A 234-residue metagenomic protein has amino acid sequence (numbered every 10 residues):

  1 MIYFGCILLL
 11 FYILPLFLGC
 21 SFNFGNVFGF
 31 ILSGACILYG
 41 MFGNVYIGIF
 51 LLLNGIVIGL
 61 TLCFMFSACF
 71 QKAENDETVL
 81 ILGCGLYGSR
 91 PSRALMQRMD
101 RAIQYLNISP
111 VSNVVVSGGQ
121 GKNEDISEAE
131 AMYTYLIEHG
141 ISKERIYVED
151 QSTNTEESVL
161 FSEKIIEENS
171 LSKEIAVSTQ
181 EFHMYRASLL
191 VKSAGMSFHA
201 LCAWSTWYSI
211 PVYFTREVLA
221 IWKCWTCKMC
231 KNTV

Functional and structural regions predicted by a protein language model:
M1-F42, F50-N54: Membrane-embedded alpha-helical segments of integral membrane proteins
M1-Y3, P110, E138, S170 (+1 more regions): Short, Lys/Arg-enriched, disordered terminal segments
L9, G43, W204, L219-W222: Intrinsically disordered regions, especially transient/low-confidence alpha-helical propensity segments and coil-helix
C20, C69, K228-N232: Transmembrane helix-loop junctions in multipass membrane proteins, especially transporters and channels
G34, Y46, L51-L52, G59-F214: A structural signal for short, hydrophobic/glycine-enriched beta-strand patches
G40, F64-A68, C224-K228: Structural signal for membrane-spanning alpha-helices in multi-pass inner-membrane proteins, emphasizing helix cores
I210-T233: A transmembrane-helix-recognition feature enriched in membrane-embedded lipid enzymes and envelope glyco-/phospholipid
